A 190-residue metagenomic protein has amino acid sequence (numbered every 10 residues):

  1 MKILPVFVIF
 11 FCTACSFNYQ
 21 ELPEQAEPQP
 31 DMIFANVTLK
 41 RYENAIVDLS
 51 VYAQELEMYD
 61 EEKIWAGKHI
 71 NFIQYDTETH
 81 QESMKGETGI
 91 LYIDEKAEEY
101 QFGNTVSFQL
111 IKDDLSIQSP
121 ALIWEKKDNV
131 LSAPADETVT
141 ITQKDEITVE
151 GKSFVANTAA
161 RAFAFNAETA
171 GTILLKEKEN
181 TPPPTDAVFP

Functional and structural regions predicted by a protein language model:
M1-P190: Mature-chain termini and adjacent capping regions
